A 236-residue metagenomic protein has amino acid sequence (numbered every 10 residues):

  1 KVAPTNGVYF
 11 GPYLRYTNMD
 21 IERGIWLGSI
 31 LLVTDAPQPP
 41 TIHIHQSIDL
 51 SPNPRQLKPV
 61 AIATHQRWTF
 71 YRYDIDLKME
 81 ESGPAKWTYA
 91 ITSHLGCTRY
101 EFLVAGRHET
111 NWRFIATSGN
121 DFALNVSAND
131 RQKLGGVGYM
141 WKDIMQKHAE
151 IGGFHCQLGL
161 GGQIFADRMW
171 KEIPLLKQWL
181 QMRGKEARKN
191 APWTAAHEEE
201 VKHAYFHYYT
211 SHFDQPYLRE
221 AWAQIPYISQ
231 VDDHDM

Functional and structural regions predicted by a protein language model:
K1-M236: Extended recognition/assembly regions associated with phosphoester-bond processing machinery
